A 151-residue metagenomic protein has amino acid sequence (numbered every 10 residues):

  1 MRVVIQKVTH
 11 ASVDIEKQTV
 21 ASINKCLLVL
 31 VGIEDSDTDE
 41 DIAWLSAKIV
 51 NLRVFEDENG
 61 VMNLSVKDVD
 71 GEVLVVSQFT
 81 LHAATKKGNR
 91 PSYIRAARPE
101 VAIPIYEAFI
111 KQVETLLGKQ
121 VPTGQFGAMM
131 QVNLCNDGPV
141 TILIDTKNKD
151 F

Functional and structural regions predicted by a protein language model:
M1-G88, S92, I103-F151: N-terminal, polar/charged subdomain of small-to-medium soluble alpha/beta proteins
R95: An anionic oxygen-ligand recognition environment, strongly enriched in 2H phosphoesterase
